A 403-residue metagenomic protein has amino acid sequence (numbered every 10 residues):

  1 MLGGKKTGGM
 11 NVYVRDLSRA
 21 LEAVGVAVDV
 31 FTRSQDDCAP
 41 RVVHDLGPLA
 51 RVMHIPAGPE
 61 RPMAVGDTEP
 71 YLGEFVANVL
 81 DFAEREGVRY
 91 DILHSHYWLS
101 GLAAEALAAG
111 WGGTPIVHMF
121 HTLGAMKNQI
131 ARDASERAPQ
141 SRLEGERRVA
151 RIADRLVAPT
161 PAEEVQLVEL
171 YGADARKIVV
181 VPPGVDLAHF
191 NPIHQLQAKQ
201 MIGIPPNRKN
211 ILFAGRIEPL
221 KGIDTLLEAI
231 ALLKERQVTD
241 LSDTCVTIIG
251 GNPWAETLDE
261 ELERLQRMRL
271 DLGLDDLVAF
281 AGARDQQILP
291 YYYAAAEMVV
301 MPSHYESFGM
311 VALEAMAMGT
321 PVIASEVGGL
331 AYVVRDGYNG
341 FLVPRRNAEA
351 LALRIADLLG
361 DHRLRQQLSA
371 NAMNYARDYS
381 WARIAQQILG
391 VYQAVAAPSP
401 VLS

Functional and structural regions predicted by a protein language model:
T7, V12, A20-Y90: A conserved catalytic-core segment of Leloir-type glycosyltransferases
N191-I204: A short helix/loop element that forms part of the nucleotide-sugar donor recognition site in Leloir-type
D259-R284: Nucleotide-activated donor-binding/catalytic signature segment of Leloir-type glycosyltransferases, i.e., the conserved
A283, Y291-A296: Short alpha-helical donor nucleotide-sugar binding micro-motif in glycosyltransferases
H304: Aromatic "clamp/platform" in nucleotide-sugar-dependent glycosyltransferases that forms part of the donor/acceptor
A312, P321-A324, V334: Short hydrophobic beta-strand element within catalytic cores of glycosyltransferases and related nucleotide-activated
D336-G337, F341-A348, D357-H362: Conserved acidic donor-binding segment of nucleotide-sugar-dependent glycosyltransferases
A350, D357, L364-D378, A394: A short, well-ordered alpha-helix in the C-terminal region of glycosyltransferases
